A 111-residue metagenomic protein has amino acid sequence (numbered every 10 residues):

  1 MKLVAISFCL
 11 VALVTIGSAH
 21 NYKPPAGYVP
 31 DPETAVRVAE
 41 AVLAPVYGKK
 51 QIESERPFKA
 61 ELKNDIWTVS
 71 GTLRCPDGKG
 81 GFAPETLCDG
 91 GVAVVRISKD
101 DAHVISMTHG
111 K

Functional and structural regions predicted by a protein language model:
M1-K2: N-terminal hydrophobic targeting signals that begin at the initiator methionine
A5-T15: Bacterial N-terminal signal peptides
F8, K49, P84-T86: Residues embedded in well-ordered secondary-structure elements
C9, P25, V92: Short, flexible active-site loop motifs that bind/organize anionic cofactors or intermediates
G17-A19: Boundary at the C-terminal end of the N-terminal hydrophobic targeting segment
Y22-P57: Short, non-transmembrane alpha-helical segments in secretory-pathway proteins
S54-S106, G110: Exposed beta-strand-loop-beta-strand "reactive/processing" segments of non-cytosolic proteins
